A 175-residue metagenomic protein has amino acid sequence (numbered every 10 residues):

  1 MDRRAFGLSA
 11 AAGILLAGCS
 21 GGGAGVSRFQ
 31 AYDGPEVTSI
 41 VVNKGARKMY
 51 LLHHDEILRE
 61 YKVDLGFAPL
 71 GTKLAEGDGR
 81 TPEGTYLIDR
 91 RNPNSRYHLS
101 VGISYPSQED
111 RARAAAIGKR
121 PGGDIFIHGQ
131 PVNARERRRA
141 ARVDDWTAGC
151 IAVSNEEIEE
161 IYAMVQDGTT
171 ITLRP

Functional and structural regions predicted by a protein language model:
M1-I14: N-terminal secretory signal peptides and thylakoid transit peptides that target proteins across membranes
C19-G34: Bacterial Sec signal peptide processing site at the extreme N-terminus
V26-R28, K73-L74, A112-R113, R137-R138: A generic local structural motif
A31-G79, T85: N-terminal secretory signal peptides
P82-E83, D167: Short, flexible surface segments
R90-P175: Exported/periplasmic cell-wall-interacting domains
